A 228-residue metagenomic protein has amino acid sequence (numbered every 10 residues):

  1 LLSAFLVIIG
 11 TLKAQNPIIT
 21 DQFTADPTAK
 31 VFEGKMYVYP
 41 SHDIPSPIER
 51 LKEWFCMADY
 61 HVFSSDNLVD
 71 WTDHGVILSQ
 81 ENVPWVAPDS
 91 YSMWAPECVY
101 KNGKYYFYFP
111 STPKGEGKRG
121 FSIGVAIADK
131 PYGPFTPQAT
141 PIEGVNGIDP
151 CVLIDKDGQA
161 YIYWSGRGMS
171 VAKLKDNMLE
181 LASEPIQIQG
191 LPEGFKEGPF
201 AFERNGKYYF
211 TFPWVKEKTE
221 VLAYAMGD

Functional and structural regions predicted by a protein language model:
L1-Q15: Bacterial Sec-dependent N-terminal signal peptides
A14-D228: Carbohydrate-active catalytic/glycan-binding domains of CAZyme proteins, especially the secreted or lumenal ectodomains
